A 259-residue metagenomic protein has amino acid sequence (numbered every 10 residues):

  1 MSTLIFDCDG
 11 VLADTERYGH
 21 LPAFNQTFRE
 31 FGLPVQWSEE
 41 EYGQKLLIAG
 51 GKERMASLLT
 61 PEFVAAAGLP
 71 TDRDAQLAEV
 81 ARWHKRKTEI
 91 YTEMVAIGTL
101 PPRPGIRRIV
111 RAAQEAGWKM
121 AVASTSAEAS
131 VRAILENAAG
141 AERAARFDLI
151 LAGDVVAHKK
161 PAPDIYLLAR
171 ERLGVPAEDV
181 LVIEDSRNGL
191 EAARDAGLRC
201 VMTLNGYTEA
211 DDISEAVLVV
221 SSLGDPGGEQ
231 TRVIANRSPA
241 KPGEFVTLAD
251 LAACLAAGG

Functional and structural regions predicted by a protein language model:
M1, G117, A177-D179: A general structural motif
S2-C8, L12-P104, R111, E115-A116: N-terminal helical cap/lid subdomain that shapes the substrate entry/recognition surface in HAD-like hydrolases
V11, S124-S126: Conserved phosphate-coupling serine/threonine residues in phosphotransfer and NTP-handling enzymes
G105-I106, S186: Amphipathic coiled-coil/heptad-repeat helices and related helical stalk/stem segments that mediate oligomerization
R111, A127-G259: Asp-based, Mg2+/Mn2+-dependent phosphohydrolase catalytic module
W118-K119, S124: A structural preference for short, pocket-lining loop segments at secondary-structure junctions
